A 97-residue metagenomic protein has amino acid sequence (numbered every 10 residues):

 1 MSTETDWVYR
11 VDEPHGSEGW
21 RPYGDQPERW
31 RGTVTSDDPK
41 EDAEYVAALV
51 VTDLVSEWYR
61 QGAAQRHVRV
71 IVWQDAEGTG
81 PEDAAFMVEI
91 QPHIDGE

Functional and structural regions predicted by a protein language model:
S2-E28: Short aromatic-glycine-(Arg/Gly/Cys) micro-motifs in beta-strand/loop hairpins
R21-E41: A short, exposed loop/beta-hairpin motif centered on an aromatic-Gly-Thr core
D38, A43, A63-H67: Mixed-charge, low-complexity intrinsically disordered regions enriched for alternating acidic
D42-L54: Short amphipathic, charge-patterned alpha-helical segments
T52-E97: Short, mixed-charge low-complexity intrinsically disordered segments
